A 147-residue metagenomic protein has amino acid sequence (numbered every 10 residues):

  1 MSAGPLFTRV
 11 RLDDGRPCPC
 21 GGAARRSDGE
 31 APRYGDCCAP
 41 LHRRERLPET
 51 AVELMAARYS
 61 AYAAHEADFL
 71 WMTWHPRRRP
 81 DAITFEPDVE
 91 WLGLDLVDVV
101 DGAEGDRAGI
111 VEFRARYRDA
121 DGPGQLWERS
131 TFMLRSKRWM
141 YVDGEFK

Functional and structural regions predicted by a protein language model:
M1-V10, A103, E112, T131: Intrinsically disordered, low-complexity linkers and tails
P5, Q125-K147: Short beta-strand edge/turn micro-motifs at domain boundaries
T8, L12-P32: Short Cys/His-rich zinc-binding micro-motifs
P32-L41: Cysteine-rich micro-motifs
C37, L70, F132: Hydrophobic pocket/interface hotspot
P40-A82, P87: Core segments of small alpha/beta cavity-forming domains
R77-D81, F85-D95, E104, K137 (+1 more regions): Structured, amphipathic secondary-structure segments that form assembly/contact surfaces in multi-subunit
P87-Q125: Surface-exposed, charged secondary-structure patches
